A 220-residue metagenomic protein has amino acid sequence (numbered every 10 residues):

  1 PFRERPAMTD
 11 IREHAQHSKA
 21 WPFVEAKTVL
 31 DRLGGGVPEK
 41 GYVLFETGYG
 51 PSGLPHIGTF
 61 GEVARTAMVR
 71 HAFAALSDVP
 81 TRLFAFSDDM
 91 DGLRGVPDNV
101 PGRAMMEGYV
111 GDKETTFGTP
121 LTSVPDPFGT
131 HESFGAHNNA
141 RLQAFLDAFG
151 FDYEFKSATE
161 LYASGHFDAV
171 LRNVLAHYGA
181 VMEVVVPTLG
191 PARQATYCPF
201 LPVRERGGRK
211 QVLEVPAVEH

Functional and structural regions predicted by a protein language model:
F2, M8-M182: N-terminal Rossmann-like or analogous alpha/beta NTP/dinucleotide-binding catalytic cores that position adenine
A7, E219-H220: Short, intrinsically disordered, charge-balanced linker/junction segments flanking boundaries in proteins
H56, G208-K210: Conserved adenylation A10 loop of the ANL superfamily
G135-N138, Q194, V212: Short amphipathic alpha-helical surface micro-motifs
M182, V186-F200, A217-E219: Short, flexible, mixed-charge glycine/proline-rich loop motifs that serve as phosphate/nucleic-acid-contacting
L201-G207: Short cysteine-rich clusters marking metal-coordination/redox-active sites
Q211-A217: Short Cys/His-rich "knuckle" micro-motifs
